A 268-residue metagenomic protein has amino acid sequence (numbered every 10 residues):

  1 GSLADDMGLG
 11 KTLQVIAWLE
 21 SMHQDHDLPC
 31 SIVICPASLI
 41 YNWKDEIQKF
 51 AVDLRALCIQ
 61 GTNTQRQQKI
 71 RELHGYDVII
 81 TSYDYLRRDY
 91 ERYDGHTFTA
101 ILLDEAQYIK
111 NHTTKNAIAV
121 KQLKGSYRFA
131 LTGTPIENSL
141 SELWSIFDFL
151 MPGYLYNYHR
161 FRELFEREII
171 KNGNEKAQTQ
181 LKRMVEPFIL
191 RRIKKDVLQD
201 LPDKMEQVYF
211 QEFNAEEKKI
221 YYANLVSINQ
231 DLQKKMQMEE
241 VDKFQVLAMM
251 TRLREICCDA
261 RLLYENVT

Functional and structural regions predicted by a protein language model:
G1-G173, K182-L201, M205, E212-K219 (+1 more regions): ASCE P-loop NTPase motor core, strongest for the SF2 helicase catalytic module
Q178-Q180: Long, charge-dense, solvent-exposed interaction surfaces that engage phosphate-rich ligands
